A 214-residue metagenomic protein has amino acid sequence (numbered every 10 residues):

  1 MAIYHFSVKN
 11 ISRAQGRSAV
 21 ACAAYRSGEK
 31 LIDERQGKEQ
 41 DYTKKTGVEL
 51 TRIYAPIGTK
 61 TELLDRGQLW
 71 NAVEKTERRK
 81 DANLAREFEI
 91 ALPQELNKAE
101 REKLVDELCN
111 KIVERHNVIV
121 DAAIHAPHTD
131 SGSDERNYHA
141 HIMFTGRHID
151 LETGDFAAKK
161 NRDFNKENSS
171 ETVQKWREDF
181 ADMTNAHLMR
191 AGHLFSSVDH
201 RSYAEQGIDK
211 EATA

Functional and structural regions predicted by a protein language model:
M1-A214: N-terminal nicking endonuclease/strand-transfer module with a His-rich metal-binding environment and a catalytic Tyr
